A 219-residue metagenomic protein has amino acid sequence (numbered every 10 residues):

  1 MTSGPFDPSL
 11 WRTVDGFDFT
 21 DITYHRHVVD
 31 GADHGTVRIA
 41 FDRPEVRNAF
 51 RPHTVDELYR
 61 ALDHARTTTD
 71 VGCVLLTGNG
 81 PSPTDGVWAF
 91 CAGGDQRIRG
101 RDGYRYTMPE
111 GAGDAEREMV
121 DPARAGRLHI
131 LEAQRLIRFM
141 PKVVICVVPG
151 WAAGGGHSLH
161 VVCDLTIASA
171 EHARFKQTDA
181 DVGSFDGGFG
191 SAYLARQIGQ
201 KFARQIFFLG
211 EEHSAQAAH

Functional and structural regions predicted by a protein language model:
M1-T84: Conserved CoA-thioester-binding segment of acyl-CoA-metabolizing enzymes
S9-T13, M108-G111, P122, E212: Surface-exposed intrinsically disordered loops and tails
R26-G35, L75-A92, D164-A180: Short, charged helix-to-loop "capping" segments that act as catalytic/coupling loops
I39, L76, D95, L159-H160 (+1 more regions): Hydrophobic/aromatic residues within transmembrane alpha-helices of multi-pass small-molecule transporters
V46, G78-L131, G183: Glycine- (often His-adjacent) and acidic-residue-rich active-site loop that binds/positions the CoA thioester
R51-P52, D121-A125, I145: Short, flexible loop segments at the rims of nucleotide/cofactor-binding pockets, characterized by
H53, E57, H129, L136: Charged catalytic carboxylate motif
R135-H219: Crotonase-fold acyl-CoA enzyme core
